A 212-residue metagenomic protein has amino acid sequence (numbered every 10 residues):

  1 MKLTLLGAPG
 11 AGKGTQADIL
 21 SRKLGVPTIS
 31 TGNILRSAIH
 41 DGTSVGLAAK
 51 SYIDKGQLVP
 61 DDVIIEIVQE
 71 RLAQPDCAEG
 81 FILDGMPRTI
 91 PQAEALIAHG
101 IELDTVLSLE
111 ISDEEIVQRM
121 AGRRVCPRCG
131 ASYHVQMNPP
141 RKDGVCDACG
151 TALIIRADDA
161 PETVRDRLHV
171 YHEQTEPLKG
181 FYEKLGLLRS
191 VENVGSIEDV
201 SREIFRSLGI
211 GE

Functional and structural regions predicted by a protein language model:
M1-E212: Glycine-rich phosphate-binding loop of ATP-dependent small-molecule kinases
